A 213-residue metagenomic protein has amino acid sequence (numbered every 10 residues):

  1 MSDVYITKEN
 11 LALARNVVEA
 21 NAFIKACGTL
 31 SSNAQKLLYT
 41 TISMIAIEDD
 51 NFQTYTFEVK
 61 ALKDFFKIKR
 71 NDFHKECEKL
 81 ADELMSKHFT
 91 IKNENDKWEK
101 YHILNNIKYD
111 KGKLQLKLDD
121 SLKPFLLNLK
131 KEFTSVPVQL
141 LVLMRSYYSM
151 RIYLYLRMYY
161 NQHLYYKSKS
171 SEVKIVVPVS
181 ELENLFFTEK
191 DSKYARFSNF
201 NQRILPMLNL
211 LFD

Functional and structural regions predicted by a protein language model:
M1-D213: Charged, alpha-helix-forming regions
